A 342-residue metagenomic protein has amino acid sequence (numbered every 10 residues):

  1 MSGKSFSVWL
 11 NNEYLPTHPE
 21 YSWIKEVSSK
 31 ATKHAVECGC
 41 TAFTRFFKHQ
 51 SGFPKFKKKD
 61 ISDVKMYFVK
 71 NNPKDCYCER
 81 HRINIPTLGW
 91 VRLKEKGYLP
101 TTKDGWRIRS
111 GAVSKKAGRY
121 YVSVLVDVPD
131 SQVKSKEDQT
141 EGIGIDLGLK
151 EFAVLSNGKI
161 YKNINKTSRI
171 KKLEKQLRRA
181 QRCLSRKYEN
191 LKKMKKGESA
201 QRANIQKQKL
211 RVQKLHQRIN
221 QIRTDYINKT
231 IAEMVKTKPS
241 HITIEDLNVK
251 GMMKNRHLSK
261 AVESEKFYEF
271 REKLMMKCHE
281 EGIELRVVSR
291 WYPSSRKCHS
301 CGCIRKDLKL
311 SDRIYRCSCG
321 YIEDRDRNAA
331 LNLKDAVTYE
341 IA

Functional and structural regions predicted by a protein language model:
M1-S5: N-terminal cap/recognition module
F6-K116: Acidic carboxylate diad motif detector
T101-D104, K116-A342: Positively charged, helix-rich recognition surfaces that bind polyanionic ligands
